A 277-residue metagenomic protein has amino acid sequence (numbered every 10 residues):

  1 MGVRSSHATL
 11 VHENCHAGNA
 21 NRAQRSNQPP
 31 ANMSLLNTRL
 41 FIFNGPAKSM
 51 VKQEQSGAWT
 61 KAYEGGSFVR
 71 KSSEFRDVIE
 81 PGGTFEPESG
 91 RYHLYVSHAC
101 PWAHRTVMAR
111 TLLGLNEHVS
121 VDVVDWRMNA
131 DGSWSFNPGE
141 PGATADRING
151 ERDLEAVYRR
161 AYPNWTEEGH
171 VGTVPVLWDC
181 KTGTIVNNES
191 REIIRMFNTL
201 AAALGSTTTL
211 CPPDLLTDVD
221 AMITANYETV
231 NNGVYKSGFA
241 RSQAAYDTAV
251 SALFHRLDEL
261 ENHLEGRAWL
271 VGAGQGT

Functional and structural regions predicted by a protein language model:
R4, R22-R25: Basic polycationic patches enriched in arginine
N32-G90: N-terminal regions that are enriched for targeting/export leaders and immediately downstream pro/stem segments
G82-N129: Local sequence-structure signature of Cys/Sec-based thiol-disulfide redox active-site neighborhoods
S135-T144, I148-W178: Structural micro-motif
G169-G172, C180, I185-T277: GST-like fold's C-terminal all-alpha helical module
